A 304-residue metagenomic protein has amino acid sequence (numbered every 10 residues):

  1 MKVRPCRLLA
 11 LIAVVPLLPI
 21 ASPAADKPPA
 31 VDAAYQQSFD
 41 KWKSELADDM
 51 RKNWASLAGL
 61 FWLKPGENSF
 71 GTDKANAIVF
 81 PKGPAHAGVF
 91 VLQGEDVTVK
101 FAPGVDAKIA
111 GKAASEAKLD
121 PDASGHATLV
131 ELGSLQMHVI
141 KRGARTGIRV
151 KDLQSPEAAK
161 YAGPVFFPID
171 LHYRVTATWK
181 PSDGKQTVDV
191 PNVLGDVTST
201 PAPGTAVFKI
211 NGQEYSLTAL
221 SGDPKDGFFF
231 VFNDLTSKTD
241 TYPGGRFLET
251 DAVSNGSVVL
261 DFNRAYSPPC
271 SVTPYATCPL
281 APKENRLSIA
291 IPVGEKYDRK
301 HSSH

Functional and structural regions predicted by a protein language model:
M1-P5: N-terminal secretory signal peptides that target proteins for export/translocation
L9-P19: Bacterial N-terminal signal peptides
A25-W62: N-terminal pre-domain segments of enzymes
L57-A127: Forkhead-associated
E131-T198: Surface-exposed beta-loop interaction hotspot
T178-S237, Y242: Flexible, glycine-rich surface segments
T205, R246-D251: Beta-strand-rich interaction surfaces with strong enrichment in secreted/lumenal proteins
L235-D240, D251, S257-V259, N263-H304: Extended, aromatic/histidine-rich regions of cofactor-dependent oxidoreductases associated with respiratory
